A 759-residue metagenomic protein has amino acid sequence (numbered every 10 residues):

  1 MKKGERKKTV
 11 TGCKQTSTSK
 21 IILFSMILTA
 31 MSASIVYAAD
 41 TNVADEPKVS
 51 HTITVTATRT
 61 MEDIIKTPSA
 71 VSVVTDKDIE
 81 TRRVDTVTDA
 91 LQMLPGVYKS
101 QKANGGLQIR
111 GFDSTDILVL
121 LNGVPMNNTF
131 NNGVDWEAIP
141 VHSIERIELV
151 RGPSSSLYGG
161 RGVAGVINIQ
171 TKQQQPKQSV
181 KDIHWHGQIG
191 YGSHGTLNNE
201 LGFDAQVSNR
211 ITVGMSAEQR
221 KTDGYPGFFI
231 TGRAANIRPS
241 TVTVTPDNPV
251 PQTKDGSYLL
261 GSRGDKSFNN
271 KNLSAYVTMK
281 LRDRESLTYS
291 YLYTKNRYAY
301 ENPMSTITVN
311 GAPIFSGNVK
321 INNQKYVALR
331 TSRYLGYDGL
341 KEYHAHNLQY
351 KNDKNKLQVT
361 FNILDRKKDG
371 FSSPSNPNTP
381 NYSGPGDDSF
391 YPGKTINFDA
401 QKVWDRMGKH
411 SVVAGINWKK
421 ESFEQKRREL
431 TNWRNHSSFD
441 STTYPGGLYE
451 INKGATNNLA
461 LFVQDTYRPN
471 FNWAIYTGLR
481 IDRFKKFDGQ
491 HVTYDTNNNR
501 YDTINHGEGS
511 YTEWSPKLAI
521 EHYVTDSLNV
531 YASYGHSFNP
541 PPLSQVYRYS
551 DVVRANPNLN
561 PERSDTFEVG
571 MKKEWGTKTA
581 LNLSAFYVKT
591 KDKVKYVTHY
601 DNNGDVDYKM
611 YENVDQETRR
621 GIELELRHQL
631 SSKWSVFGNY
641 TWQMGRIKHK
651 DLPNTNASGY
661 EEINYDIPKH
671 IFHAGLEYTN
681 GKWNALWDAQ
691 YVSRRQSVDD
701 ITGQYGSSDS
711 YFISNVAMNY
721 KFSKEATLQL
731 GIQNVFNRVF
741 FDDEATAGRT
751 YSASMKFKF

Functional and structural regions predicted by a protein language model:
F24-S25, D204, S216, K280-R282 (+7 more regions): Conserved C-terminal beta-signal and adjacent last beta-strands/turns of outer-membrane beta-barrel proteins
D85-A90, G105-Q108, L120, D135-P140 (+3 more regions): N-terminal periplasmic accessory domains that precede and gate Gram-negative outer-membrane beta-barrel machines
P125, S422-E429, N435-H436, D440 (+8 more regions): Surface-exposed extracellular loop regions of Gram-negative outer-membrane beta-barrel proteins, predominantly
P125-P153: Short acidic/polar hinge/loop motifs at secondary-structure boundaries that mediate gating or recognition
Y191-T222, T231-E301, E342-D353, R406-M407: Transmembrane beta-barrel wall of Gram-negative outer-membrane proteins
Q349-S372, E521-Y523, N529-G535, N539 (+3 more regions): Membrane-embedded beta-barrel scaffold of Gram-negative outer-membrane proteins
V413-V524: Signature of Gram-negative outer-membrane beta-barrel scaffolds
N470-I475, F586-K589, V606, M610-D699 (+2 more regions): Gram-negative outer-membrane beta-barrel transporters
